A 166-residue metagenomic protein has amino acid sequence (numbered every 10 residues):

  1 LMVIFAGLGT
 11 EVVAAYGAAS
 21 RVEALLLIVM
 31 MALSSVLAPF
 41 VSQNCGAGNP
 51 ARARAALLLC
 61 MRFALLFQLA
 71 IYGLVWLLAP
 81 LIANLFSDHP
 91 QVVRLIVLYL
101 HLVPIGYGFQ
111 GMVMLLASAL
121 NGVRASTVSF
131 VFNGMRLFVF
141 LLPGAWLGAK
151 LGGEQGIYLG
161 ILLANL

Functional and structural regions predicted by a protein language model:
L1-L25, Q43, L81-P90, K150-L151: Helix-terminus/linker motif at the lipid-water interface of multi-pass membrane proteins
V3, P39, S118, A145-W146: Small-residue-mediated transmembrane helix hinge/kink sites in multi-pass secondary transporters
E11-V12, S126-V128, G153-E154: Membrane-helix interface segments
Y16-G73, L77-A79, Q110-S129: Small-residue-rich hydrophobic transmembrane alpha-helices
A24, V29-M30, P90-L116, L142: Alpha-helical transmembrane segments of multi-pass membrane proteins
V41-G106, L147-L166: Short alpha-helical transmembrane segments in multi-pass integral membrane proteins
F132-M135: Hydrophobic alpha-helical transmembrane segments of ABC transporter permease domains
